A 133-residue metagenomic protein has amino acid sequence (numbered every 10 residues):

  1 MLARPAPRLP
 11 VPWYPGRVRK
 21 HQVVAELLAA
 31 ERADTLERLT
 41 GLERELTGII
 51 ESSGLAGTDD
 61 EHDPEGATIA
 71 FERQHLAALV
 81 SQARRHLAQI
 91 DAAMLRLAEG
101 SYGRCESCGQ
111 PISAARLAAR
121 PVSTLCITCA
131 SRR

Functional and structural regions predicted by a protein language model:
L2-E99, A119: Interaction interfaces in information-processing and related assembly proteins
D34, I112, T124-L125: Short alpha-helical
G103-E106, T124: Cys/His-enriched microdomains
S107-C108, T128: Short, cysteine/histidine-rich loop/knuckle motifs that typically chelate Zn2+
I112-S113, S131: Short functional micro-motifs and their immediate structural scaffolds
A114-A118: Short, non-ligating residues that shape and space the ligands of small metal-coordination modules and catalytic
V122-R132: Cysteine-rich micro-motifs
